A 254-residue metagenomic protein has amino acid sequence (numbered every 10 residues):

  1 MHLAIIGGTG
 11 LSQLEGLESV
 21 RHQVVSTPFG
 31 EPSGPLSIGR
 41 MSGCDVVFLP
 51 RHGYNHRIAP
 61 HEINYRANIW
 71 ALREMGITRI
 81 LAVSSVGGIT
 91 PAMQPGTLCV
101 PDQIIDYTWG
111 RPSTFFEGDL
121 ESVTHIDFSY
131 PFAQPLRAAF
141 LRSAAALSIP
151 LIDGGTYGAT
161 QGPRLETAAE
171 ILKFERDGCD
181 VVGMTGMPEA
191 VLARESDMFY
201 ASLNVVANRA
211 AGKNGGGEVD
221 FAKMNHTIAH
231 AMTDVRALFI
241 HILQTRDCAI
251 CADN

Functional and structural regions predicted by a protein language model:
M1-S129: Metabolite-binding pocket within alpha/beta catalytic cores that recognizes anionic/polar moieties
I69, I171, M187-A190: Generic hydrophobic/aromatic pocket-lining and core-packing "Φ" positions
R73-G76, E175, R194: Non-catalytic positions within long, well-ordered alpha-helices that form the structural scaffold/packing of enzyme
T78-R79, D180, F199: Short acidic/polar active-site loop segments enriched in Thr and Asp
P131-R176: Active-site rim beta-loop-alpha module in soluble metabolic enzymes
M184-A222: Zn-dependent metallopeptidase/amidohydrolase metal-coordination segment
A210-N254: His/Asp/Glu-rich mid-to-C-terminal helical/loop segments that flank catalytic regions of hydrolases
